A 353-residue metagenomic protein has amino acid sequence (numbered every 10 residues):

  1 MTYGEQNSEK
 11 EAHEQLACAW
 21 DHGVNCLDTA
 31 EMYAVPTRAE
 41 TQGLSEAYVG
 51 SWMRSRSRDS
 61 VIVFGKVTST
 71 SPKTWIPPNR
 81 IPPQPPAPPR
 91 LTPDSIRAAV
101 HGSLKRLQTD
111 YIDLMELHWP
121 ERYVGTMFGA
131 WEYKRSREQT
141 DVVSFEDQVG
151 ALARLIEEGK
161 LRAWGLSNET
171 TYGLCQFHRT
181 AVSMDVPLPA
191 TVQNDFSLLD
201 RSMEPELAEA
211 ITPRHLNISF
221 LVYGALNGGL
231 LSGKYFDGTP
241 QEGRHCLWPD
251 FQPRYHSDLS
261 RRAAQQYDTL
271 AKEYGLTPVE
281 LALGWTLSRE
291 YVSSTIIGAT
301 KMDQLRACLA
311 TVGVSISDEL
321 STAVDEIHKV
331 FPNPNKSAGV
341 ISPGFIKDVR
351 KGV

Functional and structural regions predicted by a protein language model:
M1-K10, R80-R97, R135-V143: Active-site mouth loops of central-metabolism enzymes
M1-V67, D94-R97, D110, A151 (+2 more regions): N-terminal binding-site loop/beta-alpha segment at the start of enzyme catalytic domains that lines or forms
K10, P120-E326, D348-V353: Beta/alpha (TIM)-barrel catalytic core signal, keyed to glycine-rich beta->alpha loops juxtaposed to Asp/Glu that bind
C26-A30, V63-K66, Y111-L117, G165-N168 (+1 more regions): Short beta-strand segments at enzyme active-site cores
P36-G43, S71-R90, Y123-Y133: Surface-exposed, active-site-proximal loop segments in enzymatic domains
E46-S51, V100-L104, L152, L174-V182: Short, well-ordered amphipathic alpha-helices
S57-T68, P72-I76, S219-G229: Glycine-rich, aromatic-flanked loop segments that form ligand/cofactor-binding clefts across common enzyme folds
K105-F128: Active-site groove signature of glycoside hydrolases
